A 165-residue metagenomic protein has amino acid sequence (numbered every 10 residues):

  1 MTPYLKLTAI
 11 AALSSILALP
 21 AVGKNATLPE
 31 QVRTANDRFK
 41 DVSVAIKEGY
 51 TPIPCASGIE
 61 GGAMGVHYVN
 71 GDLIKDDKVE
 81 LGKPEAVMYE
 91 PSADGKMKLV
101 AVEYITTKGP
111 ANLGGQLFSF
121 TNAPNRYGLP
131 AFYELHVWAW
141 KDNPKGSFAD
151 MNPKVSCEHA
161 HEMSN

Functional and structural regions predicted by a protein language model:
M1-A9: Bacterial N-terminal signal peptides that target proteins for export
T8-A18: Bacterial N-terminal signal peptides
G23-N165: Primary mode marks residue(s) on the alpha4-beta5-alpha5 output face of response regulator receiver
